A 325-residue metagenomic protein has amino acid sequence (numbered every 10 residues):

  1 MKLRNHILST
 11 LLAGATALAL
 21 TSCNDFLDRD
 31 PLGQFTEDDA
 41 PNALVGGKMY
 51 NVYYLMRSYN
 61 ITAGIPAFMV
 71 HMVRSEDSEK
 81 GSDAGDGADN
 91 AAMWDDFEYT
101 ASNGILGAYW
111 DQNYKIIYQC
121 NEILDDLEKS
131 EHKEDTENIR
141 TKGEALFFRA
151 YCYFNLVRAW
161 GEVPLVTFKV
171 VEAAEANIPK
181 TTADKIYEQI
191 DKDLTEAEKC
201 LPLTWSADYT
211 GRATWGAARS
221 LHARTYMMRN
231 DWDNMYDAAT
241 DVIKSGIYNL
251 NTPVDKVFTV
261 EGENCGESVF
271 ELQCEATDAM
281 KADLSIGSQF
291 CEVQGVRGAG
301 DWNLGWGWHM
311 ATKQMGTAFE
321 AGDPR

Functional and structural regions predicted by a protein language model:
M1-T21: Sec-dependent bacterial lipoprotein signal peptides
C23-H71: Membrane-proximal, proline-rich intrinsically disordered regions
P41-N42, G46-N60, A84-W160, E175-K185 (+1 more regions): Conserved, well-structured interaction surfaces
V45, M49, Y53, N60 (+2 more regions): Elongated scaffold/linker segments in the mid-to-C-terminal portions of large proteins
L146, R219-Y226: TPR/Sel1-like alpha-solenoid repeat signature
A239-K244: TPR/TPR-like (Sel1-like) alpha-helical repeat modules
